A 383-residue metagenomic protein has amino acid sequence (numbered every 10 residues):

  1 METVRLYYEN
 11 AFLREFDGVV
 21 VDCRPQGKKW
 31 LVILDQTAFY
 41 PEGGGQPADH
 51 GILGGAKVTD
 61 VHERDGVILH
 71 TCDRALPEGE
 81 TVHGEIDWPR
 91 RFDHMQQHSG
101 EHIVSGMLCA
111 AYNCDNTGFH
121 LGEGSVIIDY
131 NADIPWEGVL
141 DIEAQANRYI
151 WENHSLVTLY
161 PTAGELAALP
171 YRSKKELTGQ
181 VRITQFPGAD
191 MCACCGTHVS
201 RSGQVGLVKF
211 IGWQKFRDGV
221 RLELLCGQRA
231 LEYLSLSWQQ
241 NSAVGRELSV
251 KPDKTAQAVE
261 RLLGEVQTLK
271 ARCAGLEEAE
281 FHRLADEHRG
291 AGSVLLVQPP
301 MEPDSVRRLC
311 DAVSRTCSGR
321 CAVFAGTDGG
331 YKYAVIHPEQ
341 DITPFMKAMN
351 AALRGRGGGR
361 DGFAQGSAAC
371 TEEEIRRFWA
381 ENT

Functional and structural regions predicted by a protein language model:
M1-T383: A glycine- and charged-residue-rich anion-binding loop/surface
